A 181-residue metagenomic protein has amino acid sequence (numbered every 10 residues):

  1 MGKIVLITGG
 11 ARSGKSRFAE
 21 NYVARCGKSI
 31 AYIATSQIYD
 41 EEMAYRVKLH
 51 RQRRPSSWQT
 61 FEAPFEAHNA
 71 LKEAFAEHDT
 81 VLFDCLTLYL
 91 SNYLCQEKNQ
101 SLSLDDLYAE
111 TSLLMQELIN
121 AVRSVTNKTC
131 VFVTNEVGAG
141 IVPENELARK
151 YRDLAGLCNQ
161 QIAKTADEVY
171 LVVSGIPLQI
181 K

Functional and structural regions predicted by a protein language model:
M1-G2, A76-E77, L102, A109: Catalytic phosphate/metal-binding cores of nucleic-acid and nucleotide-processing enzymes, i.e., regions that mediate
M1-S16, V23, A31, Q160-K181: Charged, low-complexity C-terminal accessory regions
V5-A74: Conserved P-loop
A19, H50, L82, N135 (+1 more regions): Residue-level signal for inorganic ion chemistry
C26, A74-D79, S124-T126: Glycine-rich phosphate-binding loop signature in dinucleotide/nucleotide-binding domains
K28-A31, D79, T129, E168: Residues at the starts of beta-strands that form the adenosine-phosphate
F65, S91-K181: Replace "adjacent to P-loop NTPase cores in ATP/GTP-dependent enzymes" with "adjacent to NTP-binding cores
T80-L94: A basic- and aromatic-enriched beta-loop-alpha substructure that forms the phosphate/nucleotide- and DNA/RNA-contacting
